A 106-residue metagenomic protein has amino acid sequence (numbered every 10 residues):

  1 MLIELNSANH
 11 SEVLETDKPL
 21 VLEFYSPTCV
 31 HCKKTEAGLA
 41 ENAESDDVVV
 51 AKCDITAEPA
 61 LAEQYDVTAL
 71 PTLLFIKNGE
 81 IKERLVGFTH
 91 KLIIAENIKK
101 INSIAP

Functional and structural regions predicted by a protein language model:
M1-E12: N-terminal "domain-start" segment that seeds a small globular fold
E4-L5, F24, A43, D47-A60: Thiol-based oxidoreductase modules, predominantly thioredoxin-like and allied folds used for disulfide exchange
E12, E58-A60, L92: Short loop/turn elements that flank and shape the SAM/SAH-binding pocket of Class I
E15-P27: Short active-site neighborhood of thiol/selenol oxidoreductases, capturing the structured segment around
C29-C32, L73: The canonical Cys-X-X-Cys-His
H31-S45: Typically the conserved alpha-helix immediately C-terminal to a functionally engaged Cys/Sec in thioredoxin-like
Y65-L74: Structural micro-motif
K77-P106: Non-catalytic, surface beta->alpha helical segment in thiol-disulfide oxidoreductase systems
